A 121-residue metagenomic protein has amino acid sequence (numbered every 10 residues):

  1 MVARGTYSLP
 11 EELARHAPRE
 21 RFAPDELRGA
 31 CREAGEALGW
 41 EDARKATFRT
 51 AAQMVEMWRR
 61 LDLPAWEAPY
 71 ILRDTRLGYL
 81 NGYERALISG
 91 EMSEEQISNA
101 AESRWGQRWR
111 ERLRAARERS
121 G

Functional and structural regions predicted by a protein language model:
M1-G121: Intrinsic-disorder/low-complexity detector
